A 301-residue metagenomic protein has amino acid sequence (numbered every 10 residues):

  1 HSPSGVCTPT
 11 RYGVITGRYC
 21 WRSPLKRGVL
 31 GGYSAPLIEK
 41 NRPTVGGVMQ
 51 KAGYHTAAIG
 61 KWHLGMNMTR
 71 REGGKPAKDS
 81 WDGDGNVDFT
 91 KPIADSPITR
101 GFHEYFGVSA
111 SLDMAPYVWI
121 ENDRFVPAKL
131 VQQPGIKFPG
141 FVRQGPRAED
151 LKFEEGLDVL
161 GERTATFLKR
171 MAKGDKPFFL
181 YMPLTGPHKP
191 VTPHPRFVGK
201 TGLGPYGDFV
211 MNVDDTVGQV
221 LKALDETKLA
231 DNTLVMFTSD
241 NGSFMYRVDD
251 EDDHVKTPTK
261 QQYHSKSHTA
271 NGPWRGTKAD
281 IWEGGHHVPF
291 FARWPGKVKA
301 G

Functional and structural regions predicted by a protein language model:
H1-G301: Formylglycine-dependent sulfatase
